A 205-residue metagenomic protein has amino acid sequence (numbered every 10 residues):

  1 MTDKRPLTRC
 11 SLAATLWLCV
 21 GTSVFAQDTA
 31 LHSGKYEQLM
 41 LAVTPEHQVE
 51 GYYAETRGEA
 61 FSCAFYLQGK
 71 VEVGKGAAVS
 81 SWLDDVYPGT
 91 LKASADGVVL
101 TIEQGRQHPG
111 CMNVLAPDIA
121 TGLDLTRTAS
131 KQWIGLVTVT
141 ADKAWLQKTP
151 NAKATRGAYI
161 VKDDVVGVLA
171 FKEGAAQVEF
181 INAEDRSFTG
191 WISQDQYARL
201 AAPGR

Functional and structural regions predicted by a protein language model:
T2-L12: Bacterial N-terminal signal peptides that target proteins for export
S11-G21: Bacterial N-terminal signal peptides
T22-A26: Sec/Tat signal peptide C-region and signal peptidase I cleavage site
Q27-E103, D124-T128: Central antiparallel beta-sheet cores of small beta-barrel/beta-sandwich binding domains
H47, I119-K148, I160-V161, L169-K172 (+2 more regions): SH3-family beta-barrel domains
P150-T155: Short alpha-helix capping/helix-loop boundary micro-motifs
G174-Q177: Short aromatic-glycine-enriched beta-strand elements
